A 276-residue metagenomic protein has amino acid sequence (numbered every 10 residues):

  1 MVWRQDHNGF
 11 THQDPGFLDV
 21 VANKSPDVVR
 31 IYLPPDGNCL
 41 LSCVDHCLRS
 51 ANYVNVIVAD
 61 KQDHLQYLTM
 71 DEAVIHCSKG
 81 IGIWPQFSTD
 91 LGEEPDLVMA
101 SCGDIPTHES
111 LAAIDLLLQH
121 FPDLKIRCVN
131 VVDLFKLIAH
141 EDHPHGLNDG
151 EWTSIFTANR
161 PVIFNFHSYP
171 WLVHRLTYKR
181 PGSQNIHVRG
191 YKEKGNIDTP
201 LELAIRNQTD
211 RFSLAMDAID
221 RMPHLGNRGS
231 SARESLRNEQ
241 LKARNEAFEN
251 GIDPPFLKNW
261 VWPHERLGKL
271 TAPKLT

Functional and structural regions predicted by a protein language model:
M1-D19, P26, C39, C43 (+1 more regions): Thiamine diphosphate
F10, Y32-P35: Active-site nucleophile and cofactor-binding loops and adjacent substrate-binding regions of central metabolic enzymes
R30-L33, M99: Short catalytic-loop micro-motif centered on adjacent basic/acidic residues
